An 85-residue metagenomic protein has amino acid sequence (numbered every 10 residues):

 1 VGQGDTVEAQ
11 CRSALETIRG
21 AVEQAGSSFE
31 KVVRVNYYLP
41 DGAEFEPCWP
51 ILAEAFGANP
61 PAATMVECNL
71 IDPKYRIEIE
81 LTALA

Functional and structural regions predicted by a protein language model:
V1-A85: Short, polar/acidic, helix-capping and beta-turn segments at strand->helix junctions that line the mouths
